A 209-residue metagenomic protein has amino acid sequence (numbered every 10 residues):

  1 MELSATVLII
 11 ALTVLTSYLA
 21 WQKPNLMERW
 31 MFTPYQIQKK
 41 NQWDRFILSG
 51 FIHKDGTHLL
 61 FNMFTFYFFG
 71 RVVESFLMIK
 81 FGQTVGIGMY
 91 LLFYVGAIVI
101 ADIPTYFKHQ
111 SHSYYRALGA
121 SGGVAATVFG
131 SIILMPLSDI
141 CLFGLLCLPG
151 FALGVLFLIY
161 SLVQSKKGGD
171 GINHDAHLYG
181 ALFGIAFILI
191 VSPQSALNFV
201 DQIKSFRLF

Functional and structural regions predicted by a protein language model:
M1-F209: A detector for small-residue-rich transmembrane helices and their helix-helix packing motifs
